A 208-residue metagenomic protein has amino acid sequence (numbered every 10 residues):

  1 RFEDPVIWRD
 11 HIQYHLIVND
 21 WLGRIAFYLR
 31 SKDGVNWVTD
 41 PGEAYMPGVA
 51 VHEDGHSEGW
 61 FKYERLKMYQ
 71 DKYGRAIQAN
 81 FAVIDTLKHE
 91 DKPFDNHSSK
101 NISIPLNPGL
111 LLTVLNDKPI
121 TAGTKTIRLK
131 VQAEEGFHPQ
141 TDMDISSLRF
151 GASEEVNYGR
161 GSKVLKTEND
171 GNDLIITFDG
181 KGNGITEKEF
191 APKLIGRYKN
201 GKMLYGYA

Functional and structural regions predicted by a protein language model:
R1-L111: Carbohydrate-active catalytic/glycan-binding domains of CAZyme proteins, especially the secreted or lumenal ectodomains
L16, L129, L174-F178: Generic recognition of long tandem-repeat/solenoid scaffolds
H97-K100, L204-A208: Extracellular and select intracellular beta-sandwich modules with Ser/Thr-enriched, small-residue motifs on
G109-K130: Boundary/junction segments of secreted and surface-exposed precursor proteins
G123-R128, D144, T186-P192: Short, solvent-exposed loop/turn segments enriched in Ser/Thr/Gly
V131-P139: Short amphipathic, basic-aromatic surface patches that mediate peripheral association with negatively charged
P139-N157: Short, surface-exposed alpha-helix to beta-strand junction/turn motifs within ectodomains of secreted and cell-envelope
V156-M203, Y207: Structured beta-strand segments within beta-sheet-rich domains
